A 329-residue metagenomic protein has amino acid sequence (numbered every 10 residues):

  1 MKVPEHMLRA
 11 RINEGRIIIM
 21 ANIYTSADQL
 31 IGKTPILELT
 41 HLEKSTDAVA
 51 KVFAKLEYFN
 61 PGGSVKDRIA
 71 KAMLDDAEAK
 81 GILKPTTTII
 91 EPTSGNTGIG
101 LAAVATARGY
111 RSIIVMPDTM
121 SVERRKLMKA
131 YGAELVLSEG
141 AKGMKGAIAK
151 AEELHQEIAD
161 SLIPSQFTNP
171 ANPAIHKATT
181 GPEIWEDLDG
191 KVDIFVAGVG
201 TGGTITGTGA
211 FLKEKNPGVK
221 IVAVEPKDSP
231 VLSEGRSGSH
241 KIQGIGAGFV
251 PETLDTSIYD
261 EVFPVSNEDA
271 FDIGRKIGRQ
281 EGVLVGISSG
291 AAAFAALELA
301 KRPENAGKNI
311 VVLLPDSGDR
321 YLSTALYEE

Functional and structural regions predicted by a protein language model:
R11, G15-E329: PLP-dependent amino-acid enzyme catalytic core
